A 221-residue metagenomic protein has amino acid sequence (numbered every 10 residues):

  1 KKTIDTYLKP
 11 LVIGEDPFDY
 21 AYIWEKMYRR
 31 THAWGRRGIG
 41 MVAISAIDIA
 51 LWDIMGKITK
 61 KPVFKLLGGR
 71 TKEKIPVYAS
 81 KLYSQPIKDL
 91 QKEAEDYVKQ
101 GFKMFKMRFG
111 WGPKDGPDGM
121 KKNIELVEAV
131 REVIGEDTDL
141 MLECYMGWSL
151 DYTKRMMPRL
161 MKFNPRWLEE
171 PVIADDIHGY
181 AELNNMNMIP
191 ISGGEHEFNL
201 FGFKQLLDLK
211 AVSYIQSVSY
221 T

Functional and structural regions predicted by a protein language model:
K1-I58: Metal- or metallocofactor-binding catalytic centers and their adjacent structured scaffolds across diverse enzyme
L8, I47, K60, F105 (+3 more regions): Conserved, mostly hydrophobic/aromatic
I39, D48-S80, S84: Glycine-rich, aromatic-flanked loop segments that form ligand/cofactor-binding clefts across common enzyme folds
K74-N187: Metal-dependent enolase-superfamily TIM-barrel catalytic cores that perform enediolate-based chemistry
R108, E170-P171, G194, I215-V218: Generic beta-strand/beta-sheet core signal
C144, E195-F198: Short acidic/histidine-rich active-site segments
D151-M156, L200-L209: Catalytic cores of alpha/beta
T221: Conserved small/polar residues in nucleotide/adenosyl-binding loops
